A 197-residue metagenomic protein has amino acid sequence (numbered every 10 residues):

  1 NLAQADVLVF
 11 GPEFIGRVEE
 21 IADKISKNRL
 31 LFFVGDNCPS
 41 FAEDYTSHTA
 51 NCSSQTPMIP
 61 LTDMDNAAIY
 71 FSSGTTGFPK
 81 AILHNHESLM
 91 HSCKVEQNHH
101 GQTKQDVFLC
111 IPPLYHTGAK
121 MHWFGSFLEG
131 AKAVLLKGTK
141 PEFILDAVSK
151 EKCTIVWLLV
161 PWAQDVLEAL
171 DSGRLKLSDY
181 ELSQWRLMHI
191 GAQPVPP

Functional and structural regions predicted by a protein language model:
N1, L8, H48-T49, S72 (+1 more regions): Adenylate-forming
N1-F14, K80-L83, C110, K132-G138: Short beta-strand->loop structural element characteristic of the AMP-binding/adenylate-forming
L8, N66, S72-T75, F108 (+4 more regions): Conserved S/T- and glycine-rich ATP-binding loop of Class I adenylate-forming
F10-E19, T139-K140, C153-P197: Adenylate-forming
I15-D63, L170-R174: ANL superfamily adenylate-forming
I25-L30, A131, S183-R186: A short helix->loop->beta-strand "cap" motif at the edges of active sites that frequently abuts
P39, N51-F71, F78, G101-V107: Conserved pre-ATP/AMP-binding loop-to-beta segment of ANL
M90-V107, Y115-I155, A169-L170, L175-K176: Conserved AMP-binding/adenylation subdomain of ANL enzymes
